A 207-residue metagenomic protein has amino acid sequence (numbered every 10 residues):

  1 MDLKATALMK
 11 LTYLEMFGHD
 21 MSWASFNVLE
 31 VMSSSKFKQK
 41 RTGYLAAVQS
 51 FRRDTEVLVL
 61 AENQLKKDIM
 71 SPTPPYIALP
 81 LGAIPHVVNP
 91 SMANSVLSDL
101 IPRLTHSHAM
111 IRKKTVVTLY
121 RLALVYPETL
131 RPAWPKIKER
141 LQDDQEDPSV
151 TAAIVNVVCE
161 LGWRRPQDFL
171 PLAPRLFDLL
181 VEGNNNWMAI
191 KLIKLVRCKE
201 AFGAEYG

Functional and structural regions predicted by a protein language model:
M1-A24, M32, K36-G207: Extended alpha-solenoid helical-repeat scaffolds
